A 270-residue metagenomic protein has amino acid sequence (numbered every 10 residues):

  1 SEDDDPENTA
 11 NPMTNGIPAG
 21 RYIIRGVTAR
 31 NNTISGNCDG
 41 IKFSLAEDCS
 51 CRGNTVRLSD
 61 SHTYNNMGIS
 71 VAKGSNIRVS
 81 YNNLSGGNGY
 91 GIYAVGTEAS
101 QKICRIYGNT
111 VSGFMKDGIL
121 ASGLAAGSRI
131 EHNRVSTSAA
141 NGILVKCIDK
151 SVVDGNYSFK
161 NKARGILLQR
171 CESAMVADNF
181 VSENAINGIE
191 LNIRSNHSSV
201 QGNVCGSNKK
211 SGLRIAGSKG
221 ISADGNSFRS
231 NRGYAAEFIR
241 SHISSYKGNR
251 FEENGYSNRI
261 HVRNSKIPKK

Functional and structural regions predicted by a protein language model:
S1-G20, I24, S35-F43, H62-A72 (+8 more regions): Extracellular beta-strand/beta-solenoid scaffold signature
I24-R30, C49-G53, N76-S80, Q101-Y107 (+9 more regions): All-beta strand scaffolds that present successive hydrophobic residues in beta-strands
V56-D60: C-terminal/domain-terminus segments
